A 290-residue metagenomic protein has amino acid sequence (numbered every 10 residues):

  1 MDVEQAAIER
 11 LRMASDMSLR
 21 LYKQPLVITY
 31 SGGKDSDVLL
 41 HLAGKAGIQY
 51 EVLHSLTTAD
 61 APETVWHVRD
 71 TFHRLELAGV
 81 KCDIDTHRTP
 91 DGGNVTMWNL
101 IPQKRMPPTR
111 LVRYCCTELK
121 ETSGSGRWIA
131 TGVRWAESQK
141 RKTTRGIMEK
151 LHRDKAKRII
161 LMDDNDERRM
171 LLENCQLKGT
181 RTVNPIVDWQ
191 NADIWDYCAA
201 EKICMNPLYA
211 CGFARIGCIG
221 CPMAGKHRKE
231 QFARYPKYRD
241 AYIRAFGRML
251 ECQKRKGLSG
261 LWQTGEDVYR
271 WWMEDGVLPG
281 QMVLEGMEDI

Functional and structural regions predicted by a protein language model:
M1-I290: Nucleotide-activated chemistry modules centered on ATP-dependent adenylation/adenylyltransferase
